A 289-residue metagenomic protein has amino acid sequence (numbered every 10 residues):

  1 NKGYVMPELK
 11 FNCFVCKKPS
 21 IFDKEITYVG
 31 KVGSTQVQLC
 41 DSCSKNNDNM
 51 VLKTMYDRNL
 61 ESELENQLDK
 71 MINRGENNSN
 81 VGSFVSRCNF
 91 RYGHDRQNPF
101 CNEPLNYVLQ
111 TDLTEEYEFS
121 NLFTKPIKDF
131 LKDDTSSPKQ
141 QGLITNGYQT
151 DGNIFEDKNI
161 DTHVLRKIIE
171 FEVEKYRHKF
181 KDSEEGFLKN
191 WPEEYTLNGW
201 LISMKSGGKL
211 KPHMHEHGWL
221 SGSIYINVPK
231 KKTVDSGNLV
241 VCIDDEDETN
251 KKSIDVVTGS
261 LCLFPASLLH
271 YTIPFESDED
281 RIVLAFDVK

Functional and structural regions predicted by a protein language model:
N1-P7, K31, M50, S62: Short, intrinsically disordered terminal segments enriched in charged and Pro/Gly residues
E8-S34: Short recognition patches in nucleic-acid-associated and regulatory proteins
L9, G30, T111, K252-V256: Generic detection of short hydrophobic beta-strand segments and adjacent strand-loop junctions
Q36-V51: Short metal-binding segments enriched for Cys and/or His
C43, N59-S62, T114, E118: Alpha-helix boundary/N-cap detector
N49-G93, Q97: Alpha-helical protein-protein interaction scaffolds
N98-L188: Non-heme Fe(II)/2-oxoglutarate
I160-E170, E174-K289: Catalytic core of non-heme Fe(II) oxygenases with the double-stranded beta-helix
